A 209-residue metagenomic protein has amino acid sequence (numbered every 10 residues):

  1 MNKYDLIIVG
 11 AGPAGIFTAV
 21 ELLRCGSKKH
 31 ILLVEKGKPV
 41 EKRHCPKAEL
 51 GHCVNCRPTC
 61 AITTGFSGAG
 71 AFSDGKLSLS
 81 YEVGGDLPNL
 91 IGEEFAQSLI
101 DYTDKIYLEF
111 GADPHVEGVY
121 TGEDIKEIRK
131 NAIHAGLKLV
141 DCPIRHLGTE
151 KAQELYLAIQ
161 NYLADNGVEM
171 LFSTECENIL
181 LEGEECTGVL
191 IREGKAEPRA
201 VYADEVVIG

Functional and structural regions predicted by a protein language model:
M1-A14, L32-V34: Beta1/beta-strand and adjacent pyrophosphate-binding region of the FAD-binding site in flavoprotein oxidoreductases
I7-V9, V34, C176-E177, V189 (+1 more regions): Short hydrophobic core segments
A19, L23-R24: Gly/Ala-rich phosphate-binding loop of Rossmann-like dinucleotide-binding domains, activating on the conserved
K28-E35, V40: Short beta-strand "acidic-cap" motif of Rossmann-like dinucleotide-binding folds
P39-E169: Conserved N-terminal/central alpha/beta ligand/cofactor-binding core
R43-P46, E82-V83, L181-I191: Short acidic, glycine/serine/threonine-rich loops at helix termini
P88-G92, L190-A200, D204: A structured beta-alpha segment of the ubiquitous adenosine-cofactor-binding alpha/beta core
L147-K151, M170-C186: A conserved short coil-to-beta-strand element within the FAD-binding core of flavoproteins
